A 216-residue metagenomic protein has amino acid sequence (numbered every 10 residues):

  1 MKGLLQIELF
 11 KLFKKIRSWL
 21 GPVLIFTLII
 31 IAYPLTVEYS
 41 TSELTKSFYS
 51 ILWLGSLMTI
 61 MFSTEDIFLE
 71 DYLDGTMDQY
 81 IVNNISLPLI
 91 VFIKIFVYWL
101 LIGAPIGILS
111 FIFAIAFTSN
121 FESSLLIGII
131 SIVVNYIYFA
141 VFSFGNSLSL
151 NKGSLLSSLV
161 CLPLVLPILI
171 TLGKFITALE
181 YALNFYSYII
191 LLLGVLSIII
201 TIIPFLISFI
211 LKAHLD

Functional and structural regions predicted by a protein language model:
M1-P22: Aromatic- and glycine-rich beta-strand/loop motifs that create alpha-glucan
F48-E65: Long, hydrophobic alpha-helical segments
M61-I81, A213: Transmembrane helix boundary and interhelical loop/hinge segments in multi-pass membrane proteins
L87-A114: Selective transmembrane-helix segments that form parts of the transport pathway or gating/packing helices in multipass
I106-N135: Secretory targeting signals
F121, I130-L162, L215-D216: A structural motif at transmembrane helix-loop-helix junctions in multipass membrane proteins
G145-L183, S187-L191, V195-S197: Transmembrane helix segments
I200-D216: Junction motif at the cytosolic side of a transmembrane helix
